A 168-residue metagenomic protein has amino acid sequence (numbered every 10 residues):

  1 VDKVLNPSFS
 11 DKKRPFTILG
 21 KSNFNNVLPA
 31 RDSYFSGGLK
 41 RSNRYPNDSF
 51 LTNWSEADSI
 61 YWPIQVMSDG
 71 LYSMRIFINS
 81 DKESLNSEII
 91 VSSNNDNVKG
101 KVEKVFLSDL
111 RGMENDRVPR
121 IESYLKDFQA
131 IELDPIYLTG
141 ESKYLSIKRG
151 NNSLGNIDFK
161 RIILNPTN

Functional and structural regions predicted by a protein language model:
V1-N168: Extracytoplasmic
